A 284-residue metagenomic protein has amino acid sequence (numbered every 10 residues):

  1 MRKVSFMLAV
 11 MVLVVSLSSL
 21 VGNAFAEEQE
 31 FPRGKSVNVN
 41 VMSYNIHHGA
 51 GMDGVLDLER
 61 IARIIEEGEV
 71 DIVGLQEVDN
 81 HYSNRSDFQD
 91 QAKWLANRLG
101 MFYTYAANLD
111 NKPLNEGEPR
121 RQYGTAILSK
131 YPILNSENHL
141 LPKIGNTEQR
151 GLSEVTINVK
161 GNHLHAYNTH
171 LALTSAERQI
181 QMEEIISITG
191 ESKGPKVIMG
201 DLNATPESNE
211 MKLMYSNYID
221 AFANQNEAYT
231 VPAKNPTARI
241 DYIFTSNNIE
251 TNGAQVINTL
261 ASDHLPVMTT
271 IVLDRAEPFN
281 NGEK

Functional and structural regions predicted by a protein language model:
R2-F6, V10, L17-M101, Y105-P113 (+2 more regions): N-terminal, active-site-proximal structural segment of metallo-dependent hydrolase catalytic domains
F31, D53, D79-H163, Q255-N258: Structured beta-strand-rich core segments of catalytic domains in phosphoester-bond hydrolases
V39-I46, I61-S86, L128, V155 (+6 more regions): Active-site beta-strand/loop signature of hydrolases that rely on acidic residues for catalysis
Y44-H47, L75-V78, A106-L109, S129-Y131 (+6 more regions): Active-site-proximal beta-strand/loop segments in catalytic clefts of secreted hydrolases
E66-V70, A96-G100, T104, I133 (+3 more regions): Sec-exported extracytoplasmic/periplasmic mature domains
R85-F88, F102-I127, E148, N203-M268: Active site of divalent-metal-dependent phosphoester/diester hydrolases
N158-A176: Metal-dependent phosphoester/phosphodiester hydrolase catalytic core
N258, S262-K284: Short, basic/aromatic-enriched C-terminal tail that caps enzymatic domains
